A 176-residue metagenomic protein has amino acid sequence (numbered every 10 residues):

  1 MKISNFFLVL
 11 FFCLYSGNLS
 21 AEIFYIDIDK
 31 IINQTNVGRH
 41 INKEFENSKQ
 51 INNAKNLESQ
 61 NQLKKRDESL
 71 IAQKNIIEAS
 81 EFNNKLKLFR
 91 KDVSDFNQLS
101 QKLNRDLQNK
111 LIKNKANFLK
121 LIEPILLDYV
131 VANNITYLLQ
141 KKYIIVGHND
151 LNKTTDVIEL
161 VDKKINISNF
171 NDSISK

Functional and structural regions predicted by a protein language model:
M1-K2: N-terminal secretory signal peptides that target proteins for export/translocation
N5-L14: Sec-dependent N-terminal signal peptides
S16-N18: N-terminal signal peptide c-region/cleavage motif recognized by signal peptidases
E22-K176: Amphipathic, charged alpha-helical segments and their helix-to-coil junctions in extracytoplasmic/peripheral assemblies
